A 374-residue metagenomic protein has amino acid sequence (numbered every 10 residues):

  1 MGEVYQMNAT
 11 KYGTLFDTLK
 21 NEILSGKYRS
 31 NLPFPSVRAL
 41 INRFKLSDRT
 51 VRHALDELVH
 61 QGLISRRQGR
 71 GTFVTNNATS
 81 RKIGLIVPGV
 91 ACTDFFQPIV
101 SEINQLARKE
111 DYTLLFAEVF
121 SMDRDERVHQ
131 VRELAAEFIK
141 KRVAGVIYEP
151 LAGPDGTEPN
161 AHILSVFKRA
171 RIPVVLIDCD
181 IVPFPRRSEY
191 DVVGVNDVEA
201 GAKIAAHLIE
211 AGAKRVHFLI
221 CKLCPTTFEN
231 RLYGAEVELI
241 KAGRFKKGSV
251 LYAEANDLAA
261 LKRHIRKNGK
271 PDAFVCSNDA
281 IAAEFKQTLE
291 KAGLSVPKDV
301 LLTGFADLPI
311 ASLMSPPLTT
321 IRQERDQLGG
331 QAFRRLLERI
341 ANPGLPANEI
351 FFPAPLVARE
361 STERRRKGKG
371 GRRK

Functional and structural regions predicted by a protein language model:
E3-M7, D17-S25, R29, A39 (+5 more regions): Alpha-helical recognition/docking segments in bacterial nutrient-uptake and carbohydrate-utilization systems
T18, E22, R186-Y190, K247 (+1 more regions): Flexible loop/turn connectors
R29-F44, L356: A short alpha-helical element within helix-turn-helix/winged-helix DNA-binding domains across DNA-binding proteins
P35-S36, R70-N76: Minor-groove-contacting beta-hairpin "wing" of winged helix-turn-helix DNA-binding domains
D94-E110, A200-K203, T226-F245, E284-T288: Short, solvent-exposed amphipathic alpha-helices that sit in or adjacent to ligand/effector-binding or catalytic
R108-R124, H217-F218, E236-L258: Short beta-strand elements in bilobed, periplasmic/extracellular small-molecule ligand-binding domains
I181-P183, R187-F218, N256-K262, Q323-A341: Hydrophobic alpha-helical segments within soluble ligand-binding/sensing domains
A202-G243, N348-T362: An alpha-beta-alpha
